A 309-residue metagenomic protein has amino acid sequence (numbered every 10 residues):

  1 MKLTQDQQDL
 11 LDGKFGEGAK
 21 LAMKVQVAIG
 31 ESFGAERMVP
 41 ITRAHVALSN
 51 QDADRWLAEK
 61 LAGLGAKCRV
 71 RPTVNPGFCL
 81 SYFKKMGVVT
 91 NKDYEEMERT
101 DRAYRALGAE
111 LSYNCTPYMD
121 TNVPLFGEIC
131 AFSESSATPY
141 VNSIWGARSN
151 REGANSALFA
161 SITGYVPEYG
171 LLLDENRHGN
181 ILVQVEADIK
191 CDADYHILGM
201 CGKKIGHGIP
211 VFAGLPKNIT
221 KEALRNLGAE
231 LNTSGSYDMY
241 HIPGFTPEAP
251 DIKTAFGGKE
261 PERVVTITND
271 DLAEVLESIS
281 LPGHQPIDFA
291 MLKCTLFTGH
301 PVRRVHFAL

Functional and structural regions predicted by a protein language model:
M1-A308: Non-transmembrane, aqueous-exposed alpha-helical and coiled segments at domain scale
